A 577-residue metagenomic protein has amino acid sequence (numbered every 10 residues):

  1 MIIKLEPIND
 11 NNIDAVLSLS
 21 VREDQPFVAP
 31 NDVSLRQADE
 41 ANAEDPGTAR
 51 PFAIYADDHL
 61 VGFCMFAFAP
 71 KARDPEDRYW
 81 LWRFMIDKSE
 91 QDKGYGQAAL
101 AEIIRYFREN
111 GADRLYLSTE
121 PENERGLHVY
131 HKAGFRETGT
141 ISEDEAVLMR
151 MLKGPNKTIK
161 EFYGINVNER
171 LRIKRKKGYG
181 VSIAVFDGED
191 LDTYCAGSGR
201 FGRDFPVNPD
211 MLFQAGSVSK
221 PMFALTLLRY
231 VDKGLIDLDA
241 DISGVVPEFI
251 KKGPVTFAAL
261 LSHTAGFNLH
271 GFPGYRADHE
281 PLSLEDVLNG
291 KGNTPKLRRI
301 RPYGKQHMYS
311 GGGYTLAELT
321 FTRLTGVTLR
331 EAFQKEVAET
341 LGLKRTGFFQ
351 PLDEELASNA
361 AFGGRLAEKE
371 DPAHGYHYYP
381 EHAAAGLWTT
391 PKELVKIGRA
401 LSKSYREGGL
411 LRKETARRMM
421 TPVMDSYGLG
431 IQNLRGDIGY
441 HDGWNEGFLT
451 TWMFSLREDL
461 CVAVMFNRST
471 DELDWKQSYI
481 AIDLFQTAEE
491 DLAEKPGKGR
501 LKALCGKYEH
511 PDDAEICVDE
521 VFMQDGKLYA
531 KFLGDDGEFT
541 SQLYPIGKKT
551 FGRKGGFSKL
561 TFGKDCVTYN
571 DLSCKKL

Functional and structural regions predicted by a protein language model:
I2-S89, L100-E102, Y106, G139-E143 (+1 more regions): Acetyl-CoA-dependent GNAT
D92-R105, H128-K132: Conserved acetyl-CoA-binding loop-helix of GNAT-fold acetyltransferases
F107-S118: Conserved GNAT acetyl-CoA-binding A-motif
L117-L127, E143-E145: Conserved beta-strand-loop-alpha-helix junction that forms the acyl-donor binding cleft
H131-T140: Conserved acetyl-CoA-binding loop of GNAT-fold acetyltransferases
P155-G197, V327, E331-K335, E339 (+1 more regions): Catalytic loop of the DD-peptidase/beta-lactamase superfamily, centered on the K-T-G motif and neighboring
R175-S182, G202-L260, R299-G312, H382-A385 (+1 more regions): Short active-site loop at a secondary-structure junction that contains or immediately precedes the catalytic residue(s)
R200, G253-E446, T450-T451: Short, surface-exposed loop or secondary-structure junction motifs that flank catalytic or metal-binding residues
